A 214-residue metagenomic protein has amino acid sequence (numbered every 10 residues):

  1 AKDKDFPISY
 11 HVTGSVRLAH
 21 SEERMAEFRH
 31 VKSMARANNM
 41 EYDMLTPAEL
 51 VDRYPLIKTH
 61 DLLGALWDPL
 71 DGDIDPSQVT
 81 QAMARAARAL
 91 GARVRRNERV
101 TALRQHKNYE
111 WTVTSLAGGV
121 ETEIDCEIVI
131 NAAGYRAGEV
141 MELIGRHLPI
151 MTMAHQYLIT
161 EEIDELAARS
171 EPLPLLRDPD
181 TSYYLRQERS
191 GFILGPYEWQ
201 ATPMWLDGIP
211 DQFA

Functional and structural regions predicted by a protein language model:
A1-R53, D180-L185, R189-G191: Dinucleotide-binding Rossmann-like beta1-alpha1 core, especially the glycine-rich loop that anchors the ADP
P7-R17, M44, V51-L90, T112-T114 (+1 more regions): Helix-loop-beta segment of a Rossmann-like dinucleotide-binding subdomain
H11, D43-L45, L50-I57, A132 (+4 more regions): Core Rossmann-like FAD-binding/catalytic domain of the broad FAD-dependent monooxygenase superfamily
E41, R93, H147: Residue-level detector of anion-binding/catalytic polar loops
A65-I128, A132, R136: Helical element adjacent to the flavin cofactor pocket in flavoenzyme catalytic cores
E110-T112, Y157, S182, G191: Structural motif
G119-L175: Central helical "cap/lid" subdomain
R146-H147, I163-A214: Active-site lid/adjacent beta-loop-alpha segment flanking the redox-cofactor pocket in flavoenzymes
